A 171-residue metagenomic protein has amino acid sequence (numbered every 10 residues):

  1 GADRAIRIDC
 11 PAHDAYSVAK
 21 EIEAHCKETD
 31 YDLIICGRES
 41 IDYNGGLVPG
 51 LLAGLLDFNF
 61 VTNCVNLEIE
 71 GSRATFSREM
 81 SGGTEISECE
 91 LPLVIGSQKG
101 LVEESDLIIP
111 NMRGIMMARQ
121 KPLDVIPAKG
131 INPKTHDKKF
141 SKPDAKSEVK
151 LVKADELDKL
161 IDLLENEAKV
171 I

Functional and structural regions predicted by a protein language model:
G1-I171: N-terminal glycine-rich FAD/FM-binding segment characteristic of electron-transfer flavoproteins
